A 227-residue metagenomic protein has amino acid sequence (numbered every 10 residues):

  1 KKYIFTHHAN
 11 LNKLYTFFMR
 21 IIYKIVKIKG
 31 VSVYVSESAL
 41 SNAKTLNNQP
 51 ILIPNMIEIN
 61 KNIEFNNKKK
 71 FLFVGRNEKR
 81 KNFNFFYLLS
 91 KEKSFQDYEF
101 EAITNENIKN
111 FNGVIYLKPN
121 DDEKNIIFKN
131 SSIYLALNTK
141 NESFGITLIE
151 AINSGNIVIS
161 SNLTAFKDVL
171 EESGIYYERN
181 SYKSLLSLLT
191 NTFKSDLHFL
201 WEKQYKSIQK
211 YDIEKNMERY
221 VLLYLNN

Functional and structural regions predicted by a protein language model:
K1-K13, S32-V33: Active-site proximal beta-strand in glycosyltransferases
Y23-P50, Y220: A short, active-site helix/loop in glycosyltransferases that binds the activated sugar's phosphate group
V33, I63-K81, Y87-K91: Conserved donor-binding/catalytic core segment of Leloir-type glycosyltransferases
K61, L197-N226: A charged, aromatic-enriched C-terminal amphipathic alpha-helix characteristic of glycosyltransferases across folds
N105, V114-F128, T139, N180: Conserved active-site histidine-acidic residue motif and adjacent donor-binding/catalytic loop of glycosyltransferases
N125, L148-N153, T164-D168: Short alpha-helical segment that forms part of, or immediately flanks, the ligand-binding pocket in carbohydrate-active
I157-S160: Short hydrophobic beta-strand element within catalytic cores of glycosyltransferases and related nucleotide-activated
G174-K183, T190-S195: Conserved acidic donor-binding segment of nucleotide-sugar-dependent glycosyltransferases
